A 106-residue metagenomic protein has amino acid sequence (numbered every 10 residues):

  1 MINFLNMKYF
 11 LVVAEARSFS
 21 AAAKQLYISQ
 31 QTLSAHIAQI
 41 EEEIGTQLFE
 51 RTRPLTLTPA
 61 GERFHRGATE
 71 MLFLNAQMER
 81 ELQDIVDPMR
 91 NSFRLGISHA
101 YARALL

Functional and structural regions predicted by a protein language model:
N3-N6, Q30, G61, A68: The N-cap/first-turn positions of alpha helices within or immediately adjacent to helix-turn-helix DNA-binding domains
K8, A35: Base-recognition residues in the alpha-helical recognition helix of bacterial helix-turn-helix
L11-Y27: Short helix-boundary/capping micro-motifs
A16, Q25, A38-Q47: Residue cluster at the C-terminal edge of the helix-turn-helix DNA-binding motif
S29, H36: Residues within the DNA-recognition helix of helix-turn-helix
Q30-Q31, R80, V86-L106: N-terminal winged-helix
E41-A60: A short LG(V/I)-centered, amphipathic sequence patch enriched for acidic residue(s) preceding the LG motif
E43-I44, F64-V86: Alpha-helical linker/hinge and terminal dimerization helices associated with HTH transcriptional regulators
